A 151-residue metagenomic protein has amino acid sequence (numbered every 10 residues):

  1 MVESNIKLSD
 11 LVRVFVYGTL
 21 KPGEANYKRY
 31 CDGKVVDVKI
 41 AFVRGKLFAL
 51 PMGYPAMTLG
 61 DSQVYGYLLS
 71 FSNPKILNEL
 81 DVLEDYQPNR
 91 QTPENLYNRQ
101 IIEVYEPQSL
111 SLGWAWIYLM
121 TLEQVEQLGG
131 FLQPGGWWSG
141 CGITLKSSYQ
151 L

Functional and structural regions predicted by a protein language model:
V2-L151: Glycine-aromatic micro-motifs
